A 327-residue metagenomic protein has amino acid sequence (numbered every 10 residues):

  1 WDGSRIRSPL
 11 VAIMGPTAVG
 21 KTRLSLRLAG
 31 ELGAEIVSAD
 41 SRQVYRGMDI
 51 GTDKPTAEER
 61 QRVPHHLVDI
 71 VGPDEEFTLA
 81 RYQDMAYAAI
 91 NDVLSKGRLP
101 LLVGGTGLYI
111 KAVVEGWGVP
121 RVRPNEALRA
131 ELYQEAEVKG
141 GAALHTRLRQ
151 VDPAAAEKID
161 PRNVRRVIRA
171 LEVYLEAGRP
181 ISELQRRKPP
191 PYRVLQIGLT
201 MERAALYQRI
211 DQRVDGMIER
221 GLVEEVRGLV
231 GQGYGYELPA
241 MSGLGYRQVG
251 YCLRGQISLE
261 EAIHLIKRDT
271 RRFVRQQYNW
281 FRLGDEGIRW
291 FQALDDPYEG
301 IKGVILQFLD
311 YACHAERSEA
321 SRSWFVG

Functional and structural regions predicted by a protein language model:
W1-C313, R317, W324-G327: Phosphate/pyrophosphate-binding catalytic cores of soluble transferases and nucleic-acid-acting enzymes
